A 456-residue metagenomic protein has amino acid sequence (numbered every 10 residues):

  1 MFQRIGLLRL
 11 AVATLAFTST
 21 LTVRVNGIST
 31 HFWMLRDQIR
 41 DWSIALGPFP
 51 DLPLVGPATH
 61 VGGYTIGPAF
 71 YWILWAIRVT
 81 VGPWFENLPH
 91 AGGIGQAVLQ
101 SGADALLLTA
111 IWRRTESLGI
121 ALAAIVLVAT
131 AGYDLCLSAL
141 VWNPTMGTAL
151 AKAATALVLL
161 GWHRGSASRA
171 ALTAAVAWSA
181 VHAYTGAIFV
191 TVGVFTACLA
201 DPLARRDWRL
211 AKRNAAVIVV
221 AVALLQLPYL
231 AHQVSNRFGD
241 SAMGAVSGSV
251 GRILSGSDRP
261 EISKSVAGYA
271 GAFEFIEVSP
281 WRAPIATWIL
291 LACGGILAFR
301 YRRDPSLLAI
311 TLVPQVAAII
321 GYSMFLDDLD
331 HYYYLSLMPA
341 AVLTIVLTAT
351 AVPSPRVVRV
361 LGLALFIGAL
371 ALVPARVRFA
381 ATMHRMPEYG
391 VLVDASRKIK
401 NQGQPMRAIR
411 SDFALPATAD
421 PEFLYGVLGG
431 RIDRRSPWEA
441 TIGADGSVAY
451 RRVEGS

Functional and structural regions predicted by a protein language model:
Q3, G102-L108, C198-A204, P280-P305: Hydrophobic, aromatic-rich transmembrane alpha-helices and their immediate juxtamembrane boundary segments
T22-G27, Q38-T65, A69-W72, A76-V81: Extracytosolic helix-loop segments that constitute the early lumenal/periplasmic catalytic or substrate-binding loops
I44, T191-R206, R213-A292: Transmembrane-lumen/periplasm boundary regions of multi-pass, lipid-linked membrane glycan transferases
R113-L118, A154-L172, A180, A349: Membrane-interface transmembrane helices that cradle and orient dolichyl/undecaprenyl
A124, R169-T185, T196, A221-L224 (+1 more regions): Membrane-interface alpha helices of multi-pass inner-membrane proteins
C136-M146: Short acidic/glycine- and proline-prone juxtamembrane loop motifs at membrane-interface regions of multi-pass membrane
L137-S138, L308-V357: Hydrophobic/aromatic-rich transmembrane helices and adjacent perimembrane loops
V219-A223, A349-R378, E388: Signature aromatic-anchored transmembrane alpha helix within multi-pass, membrane-resident enzymes that catalyze glycan
